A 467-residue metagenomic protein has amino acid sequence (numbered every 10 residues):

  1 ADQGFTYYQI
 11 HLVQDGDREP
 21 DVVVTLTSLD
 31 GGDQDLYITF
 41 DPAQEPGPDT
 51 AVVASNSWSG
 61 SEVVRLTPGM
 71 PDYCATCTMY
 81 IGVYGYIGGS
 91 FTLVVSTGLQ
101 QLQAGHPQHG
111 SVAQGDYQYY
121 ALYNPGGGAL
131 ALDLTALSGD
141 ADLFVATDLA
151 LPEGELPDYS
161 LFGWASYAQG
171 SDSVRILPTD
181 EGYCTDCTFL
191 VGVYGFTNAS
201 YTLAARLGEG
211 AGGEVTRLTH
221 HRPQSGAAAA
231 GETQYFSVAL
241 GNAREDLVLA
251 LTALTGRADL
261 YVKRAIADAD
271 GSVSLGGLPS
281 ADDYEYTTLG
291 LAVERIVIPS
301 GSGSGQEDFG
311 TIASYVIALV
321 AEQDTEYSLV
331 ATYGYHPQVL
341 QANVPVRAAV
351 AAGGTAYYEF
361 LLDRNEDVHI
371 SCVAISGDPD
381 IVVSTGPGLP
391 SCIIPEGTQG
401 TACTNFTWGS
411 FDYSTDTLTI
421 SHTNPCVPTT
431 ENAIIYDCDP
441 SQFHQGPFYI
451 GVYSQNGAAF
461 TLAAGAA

Functional and structural regions predicted by a protein language model:
A1, S414, G465-A467: Short, intrinsically disordered, charge-balanced linker/junction segments flanking boundaries in proteins
A1-A51, A75-T78, Y84-G88, G110-L161 (+8 more regions): Acidic, Ser/Thr/Pro-rich low-complexity intrinsically disordered segments
S55-S57, A165-Y167, T287-T288, G409-S410: Short beta-strand segments within Ig-like beta-sandwich modules, predominantly Fibronectin type-III
S59-Y73, G170-Y183, G290-G310, D412-Q442: Beta-sandwich interaction modules
C77, L190, T398, G409 (+2 more regions): Secreted/processed peptides and extracellular or luminal domains of membrane proteins
G89-Q101, A199-G213, D324-Q338, A458-A467: Exposed low-complexity, polar/acidic, P/S/T/G-rich flexible segments that act as propeptides, protease-susceptible
L99-V112, G210-G226, Y335-A349, A467: Disulfide-bonded cysteine-rich modules in secreted/extracellular proteins, activating on the conserved Cys frameworks
